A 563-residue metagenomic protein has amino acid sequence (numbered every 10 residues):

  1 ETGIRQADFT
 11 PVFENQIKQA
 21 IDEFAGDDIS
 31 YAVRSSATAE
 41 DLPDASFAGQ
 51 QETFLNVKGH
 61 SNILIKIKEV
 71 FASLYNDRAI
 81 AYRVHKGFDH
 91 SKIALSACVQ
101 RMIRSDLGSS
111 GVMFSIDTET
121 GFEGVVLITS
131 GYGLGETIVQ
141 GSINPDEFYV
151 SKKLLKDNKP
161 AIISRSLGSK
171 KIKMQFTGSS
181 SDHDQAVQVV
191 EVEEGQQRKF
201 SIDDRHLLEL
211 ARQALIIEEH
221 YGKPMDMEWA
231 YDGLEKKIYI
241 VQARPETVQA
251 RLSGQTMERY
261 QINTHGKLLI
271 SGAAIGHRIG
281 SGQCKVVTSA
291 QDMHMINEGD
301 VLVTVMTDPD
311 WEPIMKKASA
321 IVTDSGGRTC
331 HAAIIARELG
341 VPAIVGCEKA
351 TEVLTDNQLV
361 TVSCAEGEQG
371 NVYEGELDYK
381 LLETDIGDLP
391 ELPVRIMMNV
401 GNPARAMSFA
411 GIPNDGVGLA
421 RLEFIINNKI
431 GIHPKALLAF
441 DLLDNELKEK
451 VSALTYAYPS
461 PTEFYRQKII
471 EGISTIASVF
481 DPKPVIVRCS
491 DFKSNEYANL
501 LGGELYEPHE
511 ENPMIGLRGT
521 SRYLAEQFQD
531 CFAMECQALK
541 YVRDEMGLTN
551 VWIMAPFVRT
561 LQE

Functional and structural regions predicted by a protein language model:
E1-C98, E194-R205, L210-R212, E218-G222 (+10 more regions): N-terminal beta-alpha lobe that positions the nucleotide/phosphoryl donor in ATP/NTP-coupled carboxylate activation
E1-F9, I162-S180, C347-L377, V451-P461: A structural-propensity feature for long, helix-poor, extended segments
I21, A37-F47, K92, D106 (+2 more regions): Conserved alpha/beta-domain cores
F47-A81, S105-S179, V241-A273, K317-D324 (+5 more regions): Extended active-site and interfacial segments that coordinate phosphate-rich ligands in large catalytic machineries
G49, G222-T247: Conserved metal-phosphate-binding beta-hairpin within the catalytic cores of diverse ATP-dependent phosphoryl-transfer
V125-D226, Y231-D232, G272-S281, T304 (+5 more regions): Conserved catalytic alpha/beta cores of large enzymes that bind or transform nucleotide phosphates and polynucleotides
L234-E235, V248-A250, L269-A273, R278-V301 (+2 more regions): Acidic, glycine-rich flexible loop/linker segments
T256-M306, L501-R518, R522, Q527-K540: Non-catalytic terminal/interface segments that mediate subunit docking, oligomerization, and allosteric communication
